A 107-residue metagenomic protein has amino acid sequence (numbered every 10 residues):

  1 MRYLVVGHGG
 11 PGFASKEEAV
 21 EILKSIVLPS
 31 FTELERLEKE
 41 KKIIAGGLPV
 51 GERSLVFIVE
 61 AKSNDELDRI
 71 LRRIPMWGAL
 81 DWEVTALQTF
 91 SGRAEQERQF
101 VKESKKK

Functional and structural regions predicted by a protein language model:
M1-K107: Conserved, structured core segments of small domains
